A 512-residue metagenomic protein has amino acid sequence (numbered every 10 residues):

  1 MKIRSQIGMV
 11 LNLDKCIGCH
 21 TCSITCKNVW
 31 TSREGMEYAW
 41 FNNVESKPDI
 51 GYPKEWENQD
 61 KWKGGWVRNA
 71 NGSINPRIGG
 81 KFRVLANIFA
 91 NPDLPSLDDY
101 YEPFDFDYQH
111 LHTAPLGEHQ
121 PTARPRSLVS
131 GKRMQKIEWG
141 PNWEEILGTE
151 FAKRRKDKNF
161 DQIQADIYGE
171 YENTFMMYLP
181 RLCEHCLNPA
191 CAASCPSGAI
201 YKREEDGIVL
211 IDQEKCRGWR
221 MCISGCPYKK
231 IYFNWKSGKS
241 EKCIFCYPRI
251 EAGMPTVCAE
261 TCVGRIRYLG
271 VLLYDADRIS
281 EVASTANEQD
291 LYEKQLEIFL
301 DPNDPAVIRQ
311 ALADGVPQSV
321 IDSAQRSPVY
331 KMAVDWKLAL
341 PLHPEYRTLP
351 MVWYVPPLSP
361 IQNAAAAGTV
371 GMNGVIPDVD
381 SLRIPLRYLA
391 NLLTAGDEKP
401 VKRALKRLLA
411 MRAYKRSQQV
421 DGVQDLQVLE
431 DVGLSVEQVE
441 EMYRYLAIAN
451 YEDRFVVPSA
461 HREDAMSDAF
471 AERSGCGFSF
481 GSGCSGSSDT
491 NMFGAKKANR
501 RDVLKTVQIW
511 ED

Functional and structural regions predicted by a protein language model:
M1-D512: Non-ligating segments of multi-cofactor redox enzymes
